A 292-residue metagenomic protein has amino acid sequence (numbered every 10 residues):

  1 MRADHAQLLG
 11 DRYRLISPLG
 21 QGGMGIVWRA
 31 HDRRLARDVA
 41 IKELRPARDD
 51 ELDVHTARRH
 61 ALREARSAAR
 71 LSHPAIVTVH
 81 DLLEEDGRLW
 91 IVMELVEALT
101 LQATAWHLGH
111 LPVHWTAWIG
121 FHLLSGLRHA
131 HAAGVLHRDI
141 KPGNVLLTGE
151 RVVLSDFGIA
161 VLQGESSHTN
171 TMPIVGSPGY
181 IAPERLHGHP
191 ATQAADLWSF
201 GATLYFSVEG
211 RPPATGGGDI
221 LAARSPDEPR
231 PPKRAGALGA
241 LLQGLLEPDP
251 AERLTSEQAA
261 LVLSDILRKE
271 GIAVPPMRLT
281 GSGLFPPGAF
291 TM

Functional and structural regions predicted by a protein language model:
L15-G23, V27: Protein kinase glycine-rich loop
R45-R70: AlphaC helix of the eukaryotic protein kinase fold
L82: Activation-segment/catalytic-loop signature of the eukaryotic protein kinase fold
D86-T100, T104: Conserved short submotifs of the Hanks-type protein kinase catalytic core that shape the nucleotide-binding pocket
I119-G120: Activation segment signature within eukaryotic-like protein kinase domains
L123-V135: Protein kinase catalytic-loop region centered on the HRD/HxD motif
D196: Conserved catalytic-loop aspartate of Hanks-type protein kinases
G271-M292: Regulatory extensions appended to serine/threonine kinase catalytic cores
